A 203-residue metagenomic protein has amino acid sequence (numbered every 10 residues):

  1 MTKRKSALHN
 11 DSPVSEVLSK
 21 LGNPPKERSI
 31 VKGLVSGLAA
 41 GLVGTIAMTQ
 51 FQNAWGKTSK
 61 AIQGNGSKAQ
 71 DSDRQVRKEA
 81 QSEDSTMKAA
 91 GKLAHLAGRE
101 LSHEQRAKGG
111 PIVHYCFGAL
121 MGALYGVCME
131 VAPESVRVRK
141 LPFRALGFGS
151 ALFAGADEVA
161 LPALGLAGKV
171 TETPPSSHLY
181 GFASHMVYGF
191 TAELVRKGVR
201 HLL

Functional and structural regions predicted by a protein language model:
M1-L203: Short amphipathic, positively biased membrane-proximal segments that drive organelle/inner-membrane targeting
